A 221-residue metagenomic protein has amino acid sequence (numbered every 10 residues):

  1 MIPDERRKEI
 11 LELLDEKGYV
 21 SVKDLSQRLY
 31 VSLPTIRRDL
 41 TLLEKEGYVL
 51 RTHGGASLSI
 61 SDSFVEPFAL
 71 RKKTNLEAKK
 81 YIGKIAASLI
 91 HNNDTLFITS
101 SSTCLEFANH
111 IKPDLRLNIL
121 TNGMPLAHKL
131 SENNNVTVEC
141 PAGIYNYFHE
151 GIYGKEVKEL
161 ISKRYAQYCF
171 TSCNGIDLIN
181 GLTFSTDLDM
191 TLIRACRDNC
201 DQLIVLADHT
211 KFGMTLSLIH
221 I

Functional and structural regions predicted by a protein language model:
I2-E9, D15-K23, Q27-R28, P34-S102 (+2 more regions): HTH-adjacent hinge/linker in prokaryotic transcriptional regulators
E12, S21-V22, Y30-S32, K45 (+1 more regions): Conserved phosphate- and dinucleotide-binding cores of soluble alpha/beta proteins, encompassing both enzyme active
F97, I119-L120, S185: Conserved SAM-binding loop
T103, L126: A generic "binding-loop/recognition-motif" signal
